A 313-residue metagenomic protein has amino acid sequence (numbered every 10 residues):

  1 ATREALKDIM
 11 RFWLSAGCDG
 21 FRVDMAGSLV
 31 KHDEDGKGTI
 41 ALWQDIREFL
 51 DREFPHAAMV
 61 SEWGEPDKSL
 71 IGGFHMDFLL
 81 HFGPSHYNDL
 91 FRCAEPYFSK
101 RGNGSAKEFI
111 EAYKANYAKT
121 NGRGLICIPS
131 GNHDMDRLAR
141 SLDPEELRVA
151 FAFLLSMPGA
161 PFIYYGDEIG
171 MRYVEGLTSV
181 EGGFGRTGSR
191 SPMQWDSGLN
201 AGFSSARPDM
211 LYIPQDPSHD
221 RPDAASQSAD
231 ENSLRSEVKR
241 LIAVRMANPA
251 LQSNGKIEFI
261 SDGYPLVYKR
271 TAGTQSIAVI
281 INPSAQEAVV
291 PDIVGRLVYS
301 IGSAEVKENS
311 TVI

Functional and structural regions predicted by a protein language model:
A1-A16: Active-site-adjacent "subsite" loops/lids of carbohydrate-active enzymes
D8, A41-E48, V149-A152: Alpha-helical scaffolding segments of alpha/beta enzyme cores, especially the outer helices of TIM-barrel or partial
W13, L50, L154: Hydrophobic pocket-lining residues that define ligand/cofactor binding sites across diverse proteins
D19: Short acidic/polar active-site loop segments enriched in Thr and Asp
R22-N121, I126, D143-P144, G170-L199: Active-site-proximal helices and loops of the catalytic beta/alpha 8
G73, E111, P129, R137-I277 (+1 more regions): Loop/helix patches that line or flank the sugar-binding groove of alpha-linked glycan CAZymes
S284-I313: C-terminal beta-sandwich/jelly-roll accessory domains of carbohydrate-active enzymes
